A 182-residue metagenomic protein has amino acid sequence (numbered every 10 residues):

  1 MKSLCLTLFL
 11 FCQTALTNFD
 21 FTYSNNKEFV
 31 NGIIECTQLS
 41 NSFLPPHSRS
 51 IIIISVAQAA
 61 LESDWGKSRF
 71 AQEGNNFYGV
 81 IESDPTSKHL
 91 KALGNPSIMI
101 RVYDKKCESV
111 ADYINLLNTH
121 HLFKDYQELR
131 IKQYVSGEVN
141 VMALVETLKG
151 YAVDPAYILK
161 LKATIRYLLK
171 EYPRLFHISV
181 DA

Functional and structural regions predicted by a protein language model:
S3-C12: Sec-dependent N-terminal signal peptides
A15-A57, L61-A182: Catalytic cores of secreted/periplasmic lytic hydrolases that degrade extracellular macromolecules
